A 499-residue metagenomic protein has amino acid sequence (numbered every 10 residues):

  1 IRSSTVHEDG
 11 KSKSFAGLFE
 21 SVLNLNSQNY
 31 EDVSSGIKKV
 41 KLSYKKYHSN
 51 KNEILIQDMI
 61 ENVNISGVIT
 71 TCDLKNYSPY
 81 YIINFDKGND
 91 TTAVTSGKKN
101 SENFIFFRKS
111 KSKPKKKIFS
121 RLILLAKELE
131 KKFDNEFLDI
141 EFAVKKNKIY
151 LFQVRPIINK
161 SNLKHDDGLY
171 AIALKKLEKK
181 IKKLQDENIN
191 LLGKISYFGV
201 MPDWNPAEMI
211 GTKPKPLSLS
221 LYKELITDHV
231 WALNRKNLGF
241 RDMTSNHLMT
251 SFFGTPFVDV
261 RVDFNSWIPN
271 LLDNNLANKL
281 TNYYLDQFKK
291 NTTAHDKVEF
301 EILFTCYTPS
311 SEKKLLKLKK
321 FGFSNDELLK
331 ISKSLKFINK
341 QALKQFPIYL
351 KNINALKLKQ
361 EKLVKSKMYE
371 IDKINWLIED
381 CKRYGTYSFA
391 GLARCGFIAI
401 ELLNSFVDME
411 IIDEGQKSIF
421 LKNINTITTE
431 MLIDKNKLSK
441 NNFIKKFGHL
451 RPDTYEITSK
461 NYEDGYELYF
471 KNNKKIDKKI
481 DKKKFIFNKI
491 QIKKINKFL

Functional and structural regions predicted by a protein language model:
I1-E20, Y47-E61, I140-V144: ATP-grasp fold ATP-binding core
V6, L25-N29, Y369-E370: Intrinsic-disorder/low-complexity, polar/charged segments
K13, E31-I37, N50-K51, N62-I486: Conserved divalent-metal-coordinating catalytic cores that perform phosphate/pyrophosphate/nucleotidyl transfer
L18, N24-Y44: Glycine-rich active-site/cofactor-binding loop and its immediate structural neighborhood
V22-N26, I69-C72: Short beta-strand-to-turn element immediately C-terminal to the catalytic PLP-Schiff-base lysine in fold type I
I490-L499: Short, intrinsically disordered, charge-balanced linker/junction segments flanking boundaries in proteins
